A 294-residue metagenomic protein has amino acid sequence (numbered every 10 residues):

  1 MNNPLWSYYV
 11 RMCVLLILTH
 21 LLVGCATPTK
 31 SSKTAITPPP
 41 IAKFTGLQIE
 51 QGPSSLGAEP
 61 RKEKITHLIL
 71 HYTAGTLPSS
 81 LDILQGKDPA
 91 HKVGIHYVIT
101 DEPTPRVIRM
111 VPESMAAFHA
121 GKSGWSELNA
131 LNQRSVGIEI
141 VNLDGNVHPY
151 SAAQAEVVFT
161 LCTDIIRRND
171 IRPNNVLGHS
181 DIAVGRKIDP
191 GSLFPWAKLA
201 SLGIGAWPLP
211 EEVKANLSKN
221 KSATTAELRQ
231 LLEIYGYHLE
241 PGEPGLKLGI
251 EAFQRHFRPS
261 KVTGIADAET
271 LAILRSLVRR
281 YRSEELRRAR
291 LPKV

Functional and structural regions predicted by a protein language model:
N2-V14: Bacterial N-terminal signal peptides that target proteins for export
I17-T19: Gram-negative bacterial Sec-dependent N-terminal signal peptides
L21-G24: C-terminal motif of bacterial Sec signal peptides marking the signal peptidase cleavage site
A26-K30, G124, A155-D170, G185-V294: Cell-envelope/ECM-targeting effectors and their regulatory/trafficking segments
S31-R61, T66-N174: Active-site-adjacent loop/helix surface patches within enzyme catalytic domains that shape the substrate-binding cleft
D144-G145, I182-A183, H238: Short Gly/Pro-enriched loop/turn and capping motifs at secondary-structure junctions
N175-K187: Acidic helix-start/capping segments at beta-turn-to-alpha-helix junctions
